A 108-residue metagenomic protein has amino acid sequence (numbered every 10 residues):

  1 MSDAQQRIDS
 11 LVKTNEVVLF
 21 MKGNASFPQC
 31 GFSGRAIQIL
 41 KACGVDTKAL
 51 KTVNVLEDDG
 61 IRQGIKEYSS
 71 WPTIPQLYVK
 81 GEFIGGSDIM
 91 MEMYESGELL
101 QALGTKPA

Functional and structural regions predicted by a protein language model:
M1-A4, A108: N-terminal organelle transit peptides
D9-T47: Local sequence-structure signature of Cys/Sec-based thiol-disulfide redox active-site neighborhoods
F20-K22, V53-D58, K80: Structured beta-strand/turn binding interfaces of compact recognition modules in eukaryotic regulators
V45-R62: Thiol-based oxidoreductase modules, predominantly thioredoxin-like and allied folds used for disulfide exchange
E67-T73: Thiol/disulfide oxidoreductase modules built on the thioredoxin-like
V79-A108: Non-catalytic, surface beta->alpha helical segment in thiol-disulfide oxidoreductase systems
